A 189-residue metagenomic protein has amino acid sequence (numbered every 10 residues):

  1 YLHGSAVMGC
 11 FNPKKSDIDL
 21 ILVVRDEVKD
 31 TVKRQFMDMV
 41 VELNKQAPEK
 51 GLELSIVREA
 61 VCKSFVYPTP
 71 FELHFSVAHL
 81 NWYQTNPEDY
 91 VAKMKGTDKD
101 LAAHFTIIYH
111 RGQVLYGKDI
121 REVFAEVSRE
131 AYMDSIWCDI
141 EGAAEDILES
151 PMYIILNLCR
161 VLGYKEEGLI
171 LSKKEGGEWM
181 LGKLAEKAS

Functional and structural regions predicted by a protein language model:
G4-E42, G51-R58: Catalytic metal-binding acidic patch
C10, A188-S189: Short, compositionally biased low-complexity segments
V24-V28, D146, L162-Y164: A generic structural motif
K33, D38-L148, I155: Conserved NTP/Mg2+-binding pocket subregion across the NTase superfamily
A143-E149, K165-G168, E186-A188: Terminal low-complexity, intrinsically disordered regions
L169-A188: Short, charged amphipathic alpha-helical segments flanked by flexible coils
